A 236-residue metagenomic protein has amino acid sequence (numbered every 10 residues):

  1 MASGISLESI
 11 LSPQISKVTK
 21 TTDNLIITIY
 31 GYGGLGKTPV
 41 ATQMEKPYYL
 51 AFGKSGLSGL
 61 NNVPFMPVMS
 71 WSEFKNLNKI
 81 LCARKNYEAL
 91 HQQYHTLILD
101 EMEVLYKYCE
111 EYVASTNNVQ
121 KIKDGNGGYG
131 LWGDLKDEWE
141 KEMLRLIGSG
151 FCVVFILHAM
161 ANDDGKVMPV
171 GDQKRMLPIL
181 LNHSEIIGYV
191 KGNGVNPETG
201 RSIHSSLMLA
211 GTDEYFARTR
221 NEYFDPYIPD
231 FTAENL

Functional and structural regions predicted by a protein language model:
M1-G4: Charged, amphipathic alpha-helical linker segments immediately N-terminal to NTP-binding catalytic cores
E8-Y108: Conserved P-loop
T19, P39-A41, R145-I147, L177-L181 (+1 more regions): A general structural signal for short secondary-structure junctions and capping/turn motifs
P47-Y49, V153, I186-Y189: Short, well-ordered beta-strand core segments
Y48, E111-Y112, N196: Single-residue recognition of alpha-helix boundary sites
M102-I179: P-loop NTPase motor core
A161-L236: Conserved GTP-binding G-domain of TRAFAC-class P-loop NTPases and closely related GTPase folds
